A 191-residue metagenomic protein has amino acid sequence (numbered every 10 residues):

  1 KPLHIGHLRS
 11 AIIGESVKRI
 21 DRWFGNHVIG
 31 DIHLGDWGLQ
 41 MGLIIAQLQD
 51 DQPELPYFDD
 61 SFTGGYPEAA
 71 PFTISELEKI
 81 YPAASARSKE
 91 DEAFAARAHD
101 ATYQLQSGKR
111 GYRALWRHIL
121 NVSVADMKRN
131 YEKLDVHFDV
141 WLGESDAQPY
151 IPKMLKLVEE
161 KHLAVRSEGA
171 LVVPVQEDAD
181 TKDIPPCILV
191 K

Functional and structural regions predicted by a protein language model:
K1-K191: NTP-dependent nucleotidyl-transfer catalytic core
